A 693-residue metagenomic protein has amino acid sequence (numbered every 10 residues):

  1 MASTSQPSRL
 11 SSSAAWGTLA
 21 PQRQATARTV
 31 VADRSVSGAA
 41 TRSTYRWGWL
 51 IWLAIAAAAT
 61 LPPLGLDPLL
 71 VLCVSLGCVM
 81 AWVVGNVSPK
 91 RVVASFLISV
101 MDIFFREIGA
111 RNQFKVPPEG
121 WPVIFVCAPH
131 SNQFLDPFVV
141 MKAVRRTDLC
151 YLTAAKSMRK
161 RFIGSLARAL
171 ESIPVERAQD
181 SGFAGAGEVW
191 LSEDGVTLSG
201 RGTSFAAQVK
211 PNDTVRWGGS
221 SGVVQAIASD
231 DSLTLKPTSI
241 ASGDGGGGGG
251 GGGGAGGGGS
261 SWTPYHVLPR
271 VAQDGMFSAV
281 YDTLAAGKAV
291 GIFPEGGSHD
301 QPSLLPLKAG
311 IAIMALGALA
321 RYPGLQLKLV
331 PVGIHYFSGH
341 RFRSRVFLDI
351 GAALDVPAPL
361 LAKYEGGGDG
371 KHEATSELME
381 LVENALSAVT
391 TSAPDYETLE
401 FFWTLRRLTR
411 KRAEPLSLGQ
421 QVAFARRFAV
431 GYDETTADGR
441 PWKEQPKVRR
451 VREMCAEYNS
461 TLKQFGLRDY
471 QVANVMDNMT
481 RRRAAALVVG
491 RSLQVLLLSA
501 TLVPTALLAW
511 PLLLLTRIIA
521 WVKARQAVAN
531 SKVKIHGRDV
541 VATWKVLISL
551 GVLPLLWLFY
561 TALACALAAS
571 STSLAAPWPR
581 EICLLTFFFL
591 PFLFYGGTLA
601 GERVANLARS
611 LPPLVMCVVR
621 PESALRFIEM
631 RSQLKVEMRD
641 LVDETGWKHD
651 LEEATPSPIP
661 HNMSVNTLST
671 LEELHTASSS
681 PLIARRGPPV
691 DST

Functional and structural regions predicted by a protein language model:
A2-C150, A154-L170, E176-G291, D300-L304 (+1 more regions): Membrane-interfacial terminal anchoring regions of lipid-handling membrane enzymes
G296: Active-site metal-binding loops of divalent metal-dependent hydrolases
P306-I313: Charged helix-capping and loop-helix junction motifs
L316: Phosphate-rich cofactor/ligand-interacting catalytic cores and adjacent structured alpha/beta frameworks
